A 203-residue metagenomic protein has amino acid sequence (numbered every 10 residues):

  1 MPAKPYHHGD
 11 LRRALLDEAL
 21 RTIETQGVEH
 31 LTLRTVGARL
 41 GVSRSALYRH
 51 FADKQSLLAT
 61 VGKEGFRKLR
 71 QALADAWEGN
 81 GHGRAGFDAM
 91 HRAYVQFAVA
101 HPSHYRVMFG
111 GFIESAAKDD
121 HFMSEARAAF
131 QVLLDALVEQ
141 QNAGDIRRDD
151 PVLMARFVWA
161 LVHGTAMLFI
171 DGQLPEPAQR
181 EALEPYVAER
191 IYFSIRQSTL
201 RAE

Functional and structural regions predicted by a protein language model:
M1-Q26, H30-T35, R39, S56-A59: Basic, helix-initiating cap at the start of DNA-binding domains
P2, F130-A143, M167, D171-E203: C-terminal peripheral helix-coil segments that are non-catalytic and often amphipathic
L40-F51: Short hydrophobic/aromatic patch on the recognition helix
K54, V61, G65, L69 (+6 more regions): Hydrophobic/aromatic residues within well-ordered alpha-helical segments
T60, A74-H104, M154-V158: Hydrophobic alpha-helical connector segments
K63-A89, K118-S124, A129, V138 (+1 more regions): Amphipathic alpha-helical linker/stalk segments
Q96-D135, N142, L174-P177, E181: Short secondary-structure transition hinges
